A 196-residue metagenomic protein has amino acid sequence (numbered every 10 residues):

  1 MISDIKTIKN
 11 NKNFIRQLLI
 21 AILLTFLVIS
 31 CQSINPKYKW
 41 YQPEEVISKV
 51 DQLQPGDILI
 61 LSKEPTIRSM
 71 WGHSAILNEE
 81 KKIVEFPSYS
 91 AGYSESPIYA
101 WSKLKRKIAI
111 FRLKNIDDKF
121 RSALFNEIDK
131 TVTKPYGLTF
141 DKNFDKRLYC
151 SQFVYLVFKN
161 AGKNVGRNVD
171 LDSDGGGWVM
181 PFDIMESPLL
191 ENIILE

Functional and structural regions predicted by a protein language model:
T7-L19: Bacterial N-terminal signal peptides that target proteins for export
Q32-Y38, F140-E196: Activation targets extended, charge/polar-rich intrinsically disordered C-terminal tails
Q42-S48: Short alpha-helix capping/helix-loop boundary micro-motifs
D51-D57, S122, N126, K130 (+1 more regions): Solvent-exposed, polar/charged alpha-helical surfaces in well-ordered, non-transmembrane soluble domains, broadly
L53-K114, Y136-D145, K163-N164: Glycine-rich catalytic cores of cysteine/serine-nucleophile enzymes that process amide/ester linkages in cell-envelope
I83, K114-T133: A structural motif
S88, D129-T133, Y155-K163: Sec-exported extracytoplasmic/periplasmic mature domains
